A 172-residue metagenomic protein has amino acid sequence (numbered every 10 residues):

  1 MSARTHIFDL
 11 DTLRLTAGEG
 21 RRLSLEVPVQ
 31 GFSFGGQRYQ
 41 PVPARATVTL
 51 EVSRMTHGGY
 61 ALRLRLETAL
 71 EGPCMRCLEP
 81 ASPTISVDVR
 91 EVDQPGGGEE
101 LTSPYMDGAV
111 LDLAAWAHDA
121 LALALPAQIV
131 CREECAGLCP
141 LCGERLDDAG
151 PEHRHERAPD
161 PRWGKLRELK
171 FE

Functional and structural regions predicted by a protein language model:
M1-E172: Structured interface patches
